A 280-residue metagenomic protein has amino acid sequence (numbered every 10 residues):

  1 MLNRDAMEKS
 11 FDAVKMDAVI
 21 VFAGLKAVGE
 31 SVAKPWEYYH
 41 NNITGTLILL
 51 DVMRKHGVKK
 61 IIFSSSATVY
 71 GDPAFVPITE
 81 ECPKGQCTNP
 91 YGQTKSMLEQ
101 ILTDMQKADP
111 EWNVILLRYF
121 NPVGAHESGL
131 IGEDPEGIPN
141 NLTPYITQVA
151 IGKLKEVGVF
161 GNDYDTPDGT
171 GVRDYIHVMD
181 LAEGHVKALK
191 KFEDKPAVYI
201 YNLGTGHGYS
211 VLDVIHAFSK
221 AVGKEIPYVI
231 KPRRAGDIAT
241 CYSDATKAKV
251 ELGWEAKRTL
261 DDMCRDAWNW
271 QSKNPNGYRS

Functional and structural regions predicted by a protein language model:
M1-N41: NAD(P)H-binding glycine-rich loop region in Rossmannoid oxidoreductase-like domains and their noncatalytic homologs
N3, A18, T44-I48, K60 (+3 more regions): Conserved cofactor-binding/catalytic machinery of classical short-chain dehydrogenase/reductase
V21, L47-P90, M105-I115: Conserved Rossmann-fold NAD(P)-dependent oxidoreductase catalytic core, especially the SDR/UDP-sugar
G24, K34, Y39-T46, I62-S65 (+1 more regions): Short alpha-helix in the Rossmann-fold core of NAD(P)-dependent oxidoreductases
E37-Y39, I43, T88-S96, G132-P144 (+2 more regions): Short-chain dehydrogenase/reductase
T46-L47, S96-T103, T143, A182-E183 (+1 more regions): Conserved active-site helix of classical SDR/Rossmann-fold NAD(P)-dependent CH-OH oxidoreductases
D72, T88-V123, P144-L154: Active-site Tyr-X1-5-Lys
L142-S280: C-terminal substrate-binding subdomain of Rossmann-fold SDR/epimerase-dehydratase oxidoreductases
